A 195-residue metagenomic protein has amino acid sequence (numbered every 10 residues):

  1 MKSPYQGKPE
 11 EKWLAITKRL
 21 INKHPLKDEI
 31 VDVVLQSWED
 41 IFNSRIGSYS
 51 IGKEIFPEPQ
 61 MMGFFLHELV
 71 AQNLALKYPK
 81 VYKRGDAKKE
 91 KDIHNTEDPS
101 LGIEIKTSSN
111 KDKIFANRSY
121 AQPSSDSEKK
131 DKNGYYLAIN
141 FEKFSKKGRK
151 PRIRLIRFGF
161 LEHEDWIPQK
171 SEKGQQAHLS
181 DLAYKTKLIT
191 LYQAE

Functional and structural regions predicted by a protein language model:
M1-K91, T107-E195: Nucleic-acid endonuclease domains
Q72, H94-G102: Active-site beta-strand-loop-beta-strand hairpin of nuclease catalytic cores that positions key catalytic residues
